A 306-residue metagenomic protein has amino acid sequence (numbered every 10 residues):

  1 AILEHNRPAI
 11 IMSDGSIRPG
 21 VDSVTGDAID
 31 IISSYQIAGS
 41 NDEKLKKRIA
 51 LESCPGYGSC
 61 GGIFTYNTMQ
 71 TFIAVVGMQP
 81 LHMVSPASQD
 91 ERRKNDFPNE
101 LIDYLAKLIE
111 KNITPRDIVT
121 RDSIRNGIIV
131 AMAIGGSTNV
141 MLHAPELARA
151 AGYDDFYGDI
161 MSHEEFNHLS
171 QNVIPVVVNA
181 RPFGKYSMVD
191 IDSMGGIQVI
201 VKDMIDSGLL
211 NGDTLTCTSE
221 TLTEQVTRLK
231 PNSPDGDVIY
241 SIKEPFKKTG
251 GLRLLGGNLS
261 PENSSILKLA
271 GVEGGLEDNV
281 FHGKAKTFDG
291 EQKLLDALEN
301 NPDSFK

Functional and structural regions predicted by a protein language model:
I2-R7, D14-K306: Catalytic or ion-coupling anion/metal-binding cores of large enzyme and transporter domains
